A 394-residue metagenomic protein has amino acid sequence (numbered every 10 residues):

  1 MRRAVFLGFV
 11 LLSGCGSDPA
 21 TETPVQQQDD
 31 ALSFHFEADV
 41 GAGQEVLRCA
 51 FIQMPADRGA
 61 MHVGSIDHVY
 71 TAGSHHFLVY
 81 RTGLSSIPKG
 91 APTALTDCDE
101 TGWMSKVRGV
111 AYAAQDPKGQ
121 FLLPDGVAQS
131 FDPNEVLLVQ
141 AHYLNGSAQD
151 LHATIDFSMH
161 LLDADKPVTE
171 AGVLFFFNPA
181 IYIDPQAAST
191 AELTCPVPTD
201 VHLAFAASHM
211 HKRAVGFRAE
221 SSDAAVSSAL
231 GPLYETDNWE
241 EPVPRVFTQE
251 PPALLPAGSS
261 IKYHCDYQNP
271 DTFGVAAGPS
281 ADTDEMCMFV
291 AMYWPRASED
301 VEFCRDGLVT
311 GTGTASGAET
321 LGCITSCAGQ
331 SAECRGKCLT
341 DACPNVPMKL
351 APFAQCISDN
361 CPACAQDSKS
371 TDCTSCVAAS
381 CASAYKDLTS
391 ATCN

Functional and structural regions predicted by a protein language model:
M1-R2, V107: Short, intrinsically disordered low-complexity segments
R2, Q27-D29, V136, P232 (+2 more regions): Short linear sequence motifs
R2-G8: Sec-dependent signal peptide recognition, specifically the positively charged N-region followed immediately by
V10, M61, D132, V201 (+4 more regions): Generic structural microfeature
L12-G14: C-terminal motif of bacterial Sec signal peptides marking the signal peptidase cleavage site
S17: Short, conserved catalytic or interaction motifs in soluble domains
A20-H202, A207-G311: Beta-strand-centric surfaces of beta-sandwich/beta-rich domains
T310-N394: Mature extracellular/luminal domains of secreted and GPI-anchored eukaryotic proteins, especially small
